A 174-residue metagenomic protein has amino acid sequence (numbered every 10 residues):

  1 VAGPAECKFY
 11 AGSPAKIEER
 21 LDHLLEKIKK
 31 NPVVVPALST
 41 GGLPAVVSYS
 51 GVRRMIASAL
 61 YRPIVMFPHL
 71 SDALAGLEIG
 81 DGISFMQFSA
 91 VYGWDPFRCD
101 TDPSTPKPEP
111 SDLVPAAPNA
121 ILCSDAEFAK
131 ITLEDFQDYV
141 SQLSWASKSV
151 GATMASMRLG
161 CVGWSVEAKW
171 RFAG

Functional and structural regions predicted by a protein language model:
V1-K8, G174: Serine-hydrolase-like catalytic core of hydrolytic proteins
K8-P14: A short alpha-helix-loop-beta-strand transition element characteristic of N-terminal alpha/beta dinucleotide-binding
R20-A173: Alpha/beta-hydrolase fold active-site neighborhood
